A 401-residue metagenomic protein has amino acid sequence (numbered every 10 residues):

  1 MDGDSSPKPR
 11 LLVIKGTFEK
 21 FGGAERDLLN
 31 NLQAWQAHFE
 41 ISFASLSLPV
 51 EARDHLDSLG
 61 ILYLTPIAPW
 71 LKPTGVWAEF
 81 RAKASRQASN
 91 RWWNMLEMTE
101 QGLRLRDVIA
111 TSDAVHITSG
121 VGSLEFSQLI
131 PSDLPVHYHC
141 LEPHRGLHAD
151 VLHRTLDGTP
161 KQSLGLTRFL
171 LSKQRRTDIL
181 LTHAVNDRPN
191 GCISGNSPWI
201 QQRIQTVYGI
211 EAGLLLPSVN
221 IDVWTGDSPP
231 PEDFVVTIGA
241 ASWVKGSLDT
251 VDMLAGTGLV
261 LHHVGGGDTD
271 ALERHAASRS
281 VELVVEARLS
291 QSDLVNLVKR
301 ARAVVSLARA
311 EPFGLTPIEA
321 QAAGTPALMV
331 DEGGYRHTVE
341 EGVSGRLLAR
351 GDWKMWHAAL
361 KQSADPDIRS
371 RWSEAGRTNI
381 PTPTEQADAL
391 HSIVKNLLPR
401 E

Functional and structural regions predicted by a protein language model:
S45-V50, I238-A241, L259-E273, A287: Glycosyltransferase donor-sugar binding loop
L103-D107, H144, T155-I193, I200-Q201: Membrane-proximal helix-turn-helix segments that form the acceptor-binding/catalytic region of lipid-linked
S194, V219-I221, T225-K245, V251-H262: Conserved donor-binding/catalytic core segment of Leloir-type glycosyltransferases
A271-V295: Nucleotide-activated donor-binding/catalytic signature segment of Leloir-type glycosyltransferases, i.e., the conserved
R309: Aromatic "clamp/platform" in nucleotide-sugar-dependent glycosyltransferases that forms part of the donor/acceptor
P326-V330, V339: Short hydrophobic beta-strand element within catalytic cores of glycosyltransferases and related nucleotide-activated
E341-G342, R346-W353, L360-D367: Conserved acidic donor-binding segment of nucleotide-sugar-dependent glycosyltransferases
I368-T382: A short, well-ordered alpha-helix in the C-terminal region of glycosyltransferases
